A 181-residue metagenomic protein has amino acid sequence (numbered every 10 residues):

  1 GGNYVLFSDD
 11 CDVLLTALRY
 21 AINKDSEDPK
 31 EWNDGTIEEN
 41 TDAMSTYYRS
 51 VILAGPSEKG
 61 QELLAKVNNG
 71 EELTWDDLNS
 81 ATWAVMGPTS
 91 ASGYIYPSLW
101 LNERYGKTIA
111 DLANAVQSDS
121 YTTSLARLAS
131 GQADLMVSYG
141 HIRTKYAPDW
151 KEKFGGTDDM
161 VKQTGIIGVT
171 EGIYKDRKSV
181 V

Functional and structural regions predicted by a protein language model:
G1, V5-F7, D12-L15, D134-Y139: Paired acidic/hydrophobic, glycine-rich loop segments that form the ligand-binding mouth/hinge of periplasmic-binding
G2, G60, I142-R143: A generic structural signal for short hydrophobic patches within well-formed alpha-helices
V5, I52-A54, K178: Short beta-strand element of the conserved SAM-dependent methyltransferase core
V5-S8, T46, S124: Generic alpha-helical scaffold signal
D12-S45, E58, N114, P148-G172: Short beta-strand->loop
L18-A91: A conserved helix-loop-strand patch within extracytoplasmic ligand-binding domains of the periplasmic binding
V67, E71-T74, N79-S179: Pocket-lining segment of extracytoplasmic ligand-binding domains
